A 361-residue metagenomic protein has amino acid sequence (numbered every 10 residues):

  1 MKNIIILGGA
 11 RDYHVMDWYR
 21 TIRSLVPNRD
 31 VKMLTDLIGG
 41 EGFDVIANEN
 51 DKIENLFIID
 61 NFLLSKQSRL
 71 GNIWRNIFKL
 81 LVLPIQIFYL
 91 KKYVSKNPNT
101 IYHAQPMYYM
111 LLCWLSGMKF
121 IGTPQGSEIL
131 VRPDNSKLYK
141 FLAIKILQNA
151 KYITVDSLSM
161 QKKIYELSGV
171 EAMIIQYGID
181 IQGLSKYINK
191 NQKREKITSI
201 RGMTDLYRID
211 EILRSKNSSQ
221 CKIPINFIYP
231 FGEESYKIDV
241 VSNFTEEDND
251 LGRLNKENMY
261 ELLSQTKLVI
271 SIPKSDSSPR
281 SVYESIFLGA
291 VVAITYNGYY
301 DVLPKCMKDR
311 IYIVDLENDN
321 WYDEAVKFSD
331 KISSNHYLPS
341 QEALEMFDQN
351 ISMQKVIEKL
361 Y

Functional and structural regions predicted by a protein language model:
I5, I188-Y207, L213-Q220, I225-Y229: Conserved donor-binding/catalytic core segment of Leloir-type glycosyltransferases
Y13, D315-D323, D330-Y361: A charged, aromatic-enriched C-terminal amphipathic alpha-helix characteristic of glycosyltransferases across folds
F88-K92, S136-I153: Membrane-proximal helix-turn-helix segments that form the acceptor-binding/catalytic region of lipid-linked
I101-H103, M110-R132: Active-site proximal beta-strand in glycosyltransferases
G122-Q125, Q148-K186: Donor nucleotide-sugar binding/catalytic pocket of nucleotide-sugar-dependent glycosyltransferases
R132-P133, G178-E195: Acidic anion/phosphate-binding donor-loop and adjacent secondary structure in glycosyltransferase catalytic cores
P273-K274: Aromatic "clamp/platform" in nucleotide-sugar-dependent glycosyltransferases that forms part of the donor/acceptor
V291-N297, D301: Short hydrophobic beta-strand element within catalytic cores of glycosyltransferases and related nucleotide-activated
